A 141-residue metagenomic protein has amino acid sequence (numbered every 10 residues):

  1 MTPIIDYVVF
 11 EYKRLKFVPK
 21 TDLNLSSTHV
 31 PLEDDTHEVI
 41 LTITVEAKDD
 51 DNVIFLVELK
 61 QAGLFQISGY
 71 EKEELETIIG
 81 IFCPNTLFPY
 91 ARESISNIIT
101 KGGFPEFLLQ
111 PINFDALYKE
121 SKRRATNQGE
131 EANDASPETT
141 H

Functional and structural regions predicted by a protein language model:
M1-T86, E93-H141: N-terminal intrinsically disordered, cationic/polar leader segments that include organellar targeting peptides
